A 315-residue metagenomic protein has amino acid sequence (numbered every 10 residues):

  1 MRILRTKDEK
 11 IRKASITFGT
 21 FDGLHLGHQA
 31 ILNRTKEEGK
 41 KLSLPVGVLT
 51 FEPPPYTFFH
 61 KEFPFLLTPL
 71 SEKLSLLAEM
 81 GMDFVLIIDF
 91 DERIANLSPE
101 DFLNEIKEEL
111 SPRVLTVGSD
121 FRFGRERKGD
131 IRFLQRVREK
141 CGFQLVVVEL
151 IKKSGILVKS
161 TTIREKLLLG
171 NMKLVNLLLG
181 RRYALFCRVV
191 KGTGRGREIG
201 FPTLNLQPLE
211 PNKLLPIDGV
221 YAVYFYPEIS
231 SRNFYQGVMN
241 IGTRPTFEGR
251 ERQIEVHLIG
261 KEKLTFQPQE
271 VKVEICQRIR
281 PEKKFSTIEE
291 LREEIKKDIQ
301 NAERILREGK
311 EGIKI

Functional and structural regions predicted by a protein language model:
R2-D8, L86: Short acidic-hydrophobic, aromatic-tinged amphipathic segments that line or gate anion-handling sites
K7-L70: N-terminal catalytic cores of NTP/NDP-binding nucleotidyl/phosphoryl-transfer enzymes
E9-R12, E92-A95, I151-L157: A short acidic, often aromatic-flanked loop/helix-cap motif at beta-alpha or helix-coil junctions that lines enzyme
H25, L77, L115, V175 (+2 more regions): Residue-level signal for inorganic ion chemistry
P45-G47, D83-F84, Q144: Residues at the starts of beta-strands that form the adenosine-phosphate
T57-S119, F123-C141: N-terminal Rossmann-like or analogous alpha/beta NTP/dinucleotide-binding catalytic cores that position adenine
R138-N240: Glycine-rich, Lys/Arg-enriched anion-binding loops that position phosphate/diphosphate groups for phosphoryl
T193-I315: Phosphate/ribose-recognition catalytic cores of enzymes acting on nucleotide-derived substrates
